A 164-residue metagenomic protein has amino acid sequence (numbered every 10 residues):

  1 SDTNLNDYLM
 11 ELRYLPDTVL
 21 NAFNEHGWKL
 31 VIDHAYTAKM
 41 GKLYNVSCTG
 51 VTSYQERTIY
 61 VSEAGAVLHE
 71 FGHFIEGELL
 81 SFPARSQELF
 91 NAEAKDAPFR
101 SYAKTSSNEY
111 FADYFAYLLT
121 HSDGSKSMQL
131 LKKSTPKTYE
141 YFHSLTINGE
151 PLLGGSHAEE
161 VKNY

Functional and structural regions predicted by a protein language model:
D2-Y164: Active-site-flanking segments in enzyme catalytic domains
